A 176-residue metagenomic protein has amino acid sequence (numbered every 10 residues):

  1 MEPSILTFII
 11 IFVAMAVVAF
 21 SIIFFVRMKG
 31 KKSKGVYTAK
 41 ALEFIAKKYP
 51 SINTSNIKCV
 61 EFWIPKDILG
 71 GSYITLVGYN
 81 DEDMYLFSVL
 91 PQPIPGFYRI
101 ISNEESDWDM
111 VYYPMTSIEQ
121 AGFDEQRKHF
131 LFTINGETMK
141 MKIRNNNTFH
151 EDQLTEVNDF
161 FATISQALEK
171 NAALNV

Functional and structural regions predicted by a protein language model:
M1, S33-Y37, I52, F149 (+2 more regions): Non-membrane alpha-helical secondary structure
P3-E82, F87-V89: Anionic N-terminal interaction surfaces
I5, E125-V176: Terminal and domain-flanking low-complexity segments
F12, A16, F24, I101 (+3 more regions): Prokaryotic Sec-type signal peptides and long signal-anchor helices with extended Leu/Ile/Val-rich h-regions
K48, T54, P95-I100, K142: A short, polar/proline- and glycine-enriched secondary-structure boundary/capping micro-motif
F62, I74, D109-Y113, M139-N145: Generic detection of short hydrophobic beta-strand segments and adjacent strand-loop junctions
L69-G71, D81-T133: Phosphoinositide-binding peripheral membrane targeting modules
